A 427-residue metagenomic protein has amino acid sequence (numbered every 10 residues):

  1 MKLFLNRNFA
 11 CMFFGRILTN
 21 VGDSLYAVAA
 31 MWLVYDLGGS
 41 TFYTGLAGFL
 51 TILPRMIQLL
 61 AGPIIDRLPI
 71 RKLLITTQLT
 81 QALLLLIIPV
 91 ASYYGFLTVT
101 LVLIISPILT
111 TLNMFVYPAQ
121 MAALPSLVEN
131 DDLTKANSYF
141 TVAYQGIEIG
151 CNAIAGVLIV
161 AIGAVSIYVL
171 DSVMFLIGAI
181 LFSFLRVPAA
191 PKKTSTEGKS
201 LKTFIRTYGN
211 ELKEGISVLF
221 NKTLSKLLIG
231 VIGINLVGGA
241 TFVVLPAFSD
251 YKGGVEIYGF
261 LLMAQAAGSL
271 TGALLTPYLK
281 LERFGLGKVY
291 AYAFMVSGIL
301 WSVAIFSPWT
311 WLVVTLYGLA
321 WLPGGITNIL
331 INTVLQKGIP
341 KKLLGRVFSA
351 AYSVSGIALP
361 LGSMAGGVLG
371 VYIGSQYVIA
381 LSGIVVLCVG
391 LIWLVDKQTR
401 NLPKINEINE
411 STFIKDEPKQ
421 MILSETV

Functional and structural regions predicted by a protein language model:
M1-F9, P188-I229, F413-P418: Juxtamembrane intracellular "pre-TM" segments in multi-pass secondary transporters
A10-A27, L50-P63, P69-L84, L101-V160 (+6 more regions): Substrate-agnostic recognition of the 12-TM MFS/MFS-like secondary transporter fold
V28-L53: Extracellular/periplasmic helix-loop-helix junction of adjacent transmembrane segments in MFS-like secondary
M31-G38, I88-Y94, G150-L170, Y251-K252 (+1 more regions): Transmembrane alpha-helix termini and helix-breaking/packing motifs in multi-pass membrane transporters
S40-G48, V102, G254-L262: Juxtamembrane helix-start elements in MFS-like secondary transporters
R67, R71-L73, T77, A82 (+2 more regions): C-terminal transmembrane bundle of multi-pass solute transporters/carriers
A122, S126, Y168-K199, L394-I408: Helix-loop junctions on the cytosolic side of multi-pass membrane transporters, especially the intracellular loop
I162-V169, F204-A273: A single, central transmembrane helix in multi-pass transporters
